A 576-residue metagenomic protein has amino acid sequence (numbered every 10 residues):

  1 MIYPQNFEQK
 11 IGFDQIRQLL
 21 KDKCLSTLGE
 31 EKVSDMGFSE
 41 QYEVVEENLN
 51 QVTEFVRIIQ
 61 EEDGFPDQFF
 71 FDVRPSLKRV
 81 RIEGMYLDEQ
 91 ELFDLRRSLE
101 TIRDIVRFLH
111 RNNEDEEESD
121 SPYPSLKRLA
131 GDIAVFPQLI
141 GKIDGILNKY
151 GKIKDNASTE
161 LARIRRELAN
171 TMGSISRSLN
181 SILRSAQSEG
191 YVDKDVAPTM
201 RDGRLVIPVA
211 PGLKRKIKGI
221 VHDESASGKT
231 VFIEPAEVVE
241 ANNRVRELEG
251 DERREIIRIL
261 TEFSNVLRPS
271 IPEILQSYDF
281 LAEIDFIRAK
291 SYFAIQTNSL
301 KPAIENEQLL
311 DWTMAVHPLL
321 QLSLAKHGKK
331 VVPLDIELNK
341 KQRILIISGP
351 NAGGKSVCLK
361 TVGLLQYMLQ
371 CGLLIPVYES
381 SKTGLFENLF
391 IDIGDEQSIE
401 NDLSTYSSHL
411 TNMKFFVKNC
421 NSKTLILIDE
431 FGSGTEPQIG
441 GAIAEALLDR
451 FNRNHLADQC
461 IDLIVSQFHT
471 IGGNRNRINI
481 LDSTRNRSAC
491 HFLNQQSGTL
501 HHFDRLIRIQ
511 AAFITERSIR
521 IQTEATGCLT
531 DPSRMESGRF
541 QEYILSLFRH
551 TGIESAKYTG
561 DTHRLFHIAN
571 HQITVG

Functional and structural regions predicted by a protein language model:
M1-Y150, N156-E160, I164, S270-E273 (+3 more regions): Conserved amphipathic alpha-helical "coupling/scaffold" segments that transmit conformational changes between domains
V135-G151, E240-T261: Extended, charged coiled-coil "arm/hinge" scaffolds of SMC/Rad50-like chromosome-maintenance ATPases and other large
R163-L213: Extended, Lys/Arg-enriched charged tracts that mediate electrostatic binding to polyanionic substrates
L183-R201, S291-M314: Long, charged, glycine-rich C-terminal linkers/tails
V196-A197, R201-F232, N242, E305-P333: SMC-family hinge/dimerization module
E249-E283: Non-transmembrane, heptad-repeat alpha-helical coiled-coil rod segments that act as dimerization/spacing scaffolds
N298, E305-R475, R485: ATPase nucleotide-binding head domains, primarily ABC-like/P-loop NTPase cores
C460-G576: Intrinsically disordered, low-complexity segments enriched in glycine and mixed charged residues
